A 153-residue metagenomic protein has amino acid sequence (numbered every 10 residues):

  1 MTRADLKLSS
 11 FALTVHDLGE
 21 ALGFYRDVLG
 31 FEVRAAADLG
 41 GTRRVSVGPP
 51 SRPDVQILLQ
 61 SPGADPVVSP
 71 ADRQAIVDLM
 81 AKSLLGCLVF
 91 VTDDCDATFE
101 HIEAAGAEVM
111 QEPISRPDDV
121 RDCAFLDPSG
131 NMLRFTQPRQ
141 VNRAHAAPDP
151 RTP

Functional and structural regions predicted by a protein language model:
M1-L22, G40-R43, L85-F90, T136-P153: N-terminal beta-strand motif that seeds the catalytic metal site of vicinal oxygen chelate
S9, E32-R34, G86, M110-Q111: A short, local hydrophobic-aromatic micro-motif
T14-A64: Core segments of cupin and vicinal oxygen chelate
H16-G19, D65-M132: Vicinal oxygen chelate
G48-R52, F125-P128, P138: Active-site beta-strand termini and strand-to-loop segments that position acidic
A64-V68, V141-A144: A short local loop/turn or secondary-structure capping micro-motif enriched for an aromatic residue
